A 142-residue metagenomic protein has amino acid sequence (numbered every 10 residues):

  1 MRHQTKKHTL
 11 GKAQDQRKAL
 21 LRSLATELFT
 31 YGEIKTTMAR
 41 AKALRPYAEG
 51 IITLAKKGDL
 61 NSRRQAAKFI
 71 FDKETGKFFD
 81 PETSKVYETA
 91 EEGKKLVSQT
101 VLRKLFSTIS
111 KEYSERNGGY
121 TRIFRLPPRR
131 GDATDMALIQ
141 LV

Functional and structural regions predicted by a protein language model:
R2-T9, L24-V142: Structured, basic alpha/beta domains of bacterial-type, RNA-associated proteins
K12-Q16: Short alpha-helix boundary/capping segments
L20: Basic, ligand-binding patches in group-transfer machinery, especially extracytoplasmic/periplasmic segments
